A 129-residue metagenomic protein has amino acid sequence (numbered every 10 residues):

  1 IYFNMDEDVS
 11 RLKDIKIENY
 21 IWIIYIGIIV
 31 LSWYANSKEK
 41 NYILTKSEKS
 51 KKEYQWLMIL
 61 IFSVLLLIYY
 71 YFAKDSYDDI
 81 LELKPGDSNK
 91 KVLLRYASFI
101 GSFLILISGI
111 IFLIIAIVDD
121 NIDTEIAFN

Functional and structural regions predicted by a protein language model:
I1-N129: Glycine-rich, hydrophobic membrane-spanning regions of integral membrane proteins that mediate transport
